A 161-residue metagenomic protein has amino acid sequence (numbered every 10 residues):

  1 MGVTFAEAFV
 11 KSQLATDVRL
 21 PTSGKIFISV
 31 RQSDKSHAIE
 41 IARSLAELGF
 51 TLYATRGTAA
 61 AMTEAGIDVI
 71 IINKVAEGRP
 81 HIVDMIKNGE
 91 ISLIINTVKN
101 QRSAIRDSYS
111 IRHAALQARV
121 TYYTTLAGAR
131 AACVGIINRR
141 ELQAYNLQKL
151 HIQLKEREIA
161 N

Functional and structural regions predicted by a protein language model:
M1-T121, A129-A132, N138-N161: ATP-dependent carboxylate/acyl-activation modules
T125: Extended, alpha-helix-rich binding/interface surfaces that flank or overlap catalytic cores and mediate recognition
